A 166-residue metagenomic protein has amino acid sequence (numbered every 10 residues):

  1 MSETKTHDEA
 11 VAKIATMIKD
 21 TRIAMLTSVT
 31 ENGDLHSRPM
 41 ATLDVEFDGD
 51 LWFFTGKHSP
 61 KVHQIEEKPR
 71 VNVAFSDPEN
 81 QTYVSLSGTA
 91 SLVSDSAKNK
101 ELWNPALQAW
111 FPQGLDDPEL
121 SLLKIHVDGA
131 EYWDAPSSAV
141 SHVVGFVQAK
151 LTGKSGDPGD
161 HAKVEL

Functional and structural regions predicted by a protein language model:
S2-E3, P118-L166: C-terminal edge-of-domain segments
E3-I23: Short, basic/aromatic recognition patches
T16-E31, V71-F75: A short, Trp-centered hydrophobic/proline-enriched beta-strand micro-motif
G33-M40: A positional/architectural concept
D48-W52: Short active-site oxyanion
F54-G56, S76: Short His-Asn-centered micro-motif
P60-K61, Y132: Short beta-strands and strand-coil junctions in structured, solvent-facing domains, enriched
Q64-V127: Short, structured beta-strand-loop surface elements
